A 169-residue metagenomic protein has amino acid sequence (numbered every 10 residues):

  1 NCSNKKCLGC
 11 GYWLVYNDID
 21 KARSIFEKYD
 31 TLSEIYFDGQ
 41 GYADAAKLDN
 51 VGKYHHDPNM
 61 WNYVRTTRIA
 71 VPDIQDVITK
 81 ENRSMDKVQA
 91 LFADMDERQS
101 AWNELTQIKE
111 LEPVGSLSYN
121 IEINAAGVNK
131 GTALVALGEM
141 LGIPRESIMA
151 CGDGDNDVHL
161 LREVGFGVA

Functional and structural regions predicted by a protein language model:
N1-D20, S24: Alpha-helical substrate-recognition element adjacent to the catalytic core
K21-I25, Y29-L32, Y36-C151, D155-L160: Conserved acidic, metal-coordinating active-site core of Asp-based, Mg2+-dependent phosphoryl-transfer enzymes
